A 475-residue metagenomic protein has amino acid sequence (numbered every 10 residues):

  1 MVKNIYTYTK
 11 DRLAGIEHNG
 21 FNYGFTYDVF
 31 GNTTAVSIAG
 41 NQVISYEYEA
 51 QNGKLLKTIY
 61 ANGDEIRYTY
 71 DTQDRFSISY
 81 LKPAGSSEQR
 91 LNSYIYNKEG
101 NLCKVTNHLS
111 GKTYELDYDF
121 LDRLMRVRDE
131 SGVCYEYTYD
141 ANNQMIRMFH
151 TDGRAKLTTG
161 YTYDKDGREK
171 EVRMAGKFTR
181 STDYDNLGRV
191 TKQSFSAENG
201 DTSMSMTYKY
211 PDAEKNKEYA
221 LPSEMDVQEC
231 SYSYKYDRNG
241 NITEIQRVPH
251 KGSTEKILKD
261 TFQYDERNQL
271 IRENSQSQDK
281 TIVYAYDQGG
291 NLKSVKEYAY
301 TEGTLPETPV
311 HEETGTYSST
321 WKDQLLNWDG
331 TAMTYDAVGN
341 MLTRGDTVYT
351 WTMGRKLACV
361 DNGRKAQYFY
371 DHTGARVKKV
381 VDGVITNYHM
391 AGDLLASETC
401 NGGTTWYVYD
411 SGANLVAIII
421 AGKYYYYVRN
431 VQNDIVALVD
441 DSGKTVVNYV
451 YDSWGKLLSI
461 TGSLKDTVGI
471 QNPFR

Functional and structural regions predicted by a protein language model:
M1-Y6, G15-Y23, A35-N41, L56-I66 (+20 more regions): Beta-turn initiation residues at beta-strand->coil junctions
N4-Y6, F25, Y46-E47, Y68 (+18 more regions): A residue-level detector for well-ordered beta-strand positions
Y8, D28, I38, E49-A50 (+22 more regions): Short, acidic, Ser/Thr-enriched surface-loop or helix-capping motifs
G24-A35, S45-E47, K57, R67-R75 (+8 more regions): Tandem repeat domain/solenoid detector
Q42, H311-A332, D336: Extended, small-residue-rich solenoid/repeat segments and analogous flexible loops that form exposed scaffolds
I282-S319, A391-L394: Structured, non-catalytic alpha/beta "coupling" segments that mediate domain-domain communication and provide generic
L305-S319, A421-R475: A motif-centric feature for acidic-aromatic and gly/ser/thr-rich catalytic loops and repeats
